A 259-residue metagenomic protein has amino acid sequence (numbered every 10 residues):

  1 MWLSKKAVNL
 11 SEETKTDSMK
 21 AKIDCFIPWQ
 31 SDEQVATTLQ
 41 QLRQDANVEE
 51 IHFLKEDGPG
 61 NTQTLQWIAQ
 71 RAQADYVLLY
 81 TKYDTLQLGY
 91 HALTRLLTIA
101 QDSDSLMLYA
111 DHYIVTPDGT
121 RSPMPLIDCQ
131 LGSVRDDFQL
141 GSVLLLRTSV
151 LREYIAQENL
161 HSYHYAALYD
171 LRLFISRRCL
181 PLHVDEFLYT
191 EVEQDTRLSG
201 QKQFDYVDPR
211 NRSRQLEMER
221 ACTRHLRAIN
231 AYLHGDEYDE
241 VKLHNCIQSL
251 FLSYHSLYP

Functional and structural regions predicted by a protein language model:
M1-S18, F204-Y258: C-terminal, non-catalytic tails of nucleotide-sugar-dependent glycosyltransferases
K15-M19, T38-I51: Short, acidic, metal-binding catalytic loop of nucleotide-sugar glycosyltransferases
G58-A72: Glycine-rich, basic loop-to-helix element that forms the pyrophosphate-binding segment of sugar-nucleotide handling
A74-Q87: Short beta-strand-to-loop acidic/aromatic patch adjacent to the donor-nucleotide binding site
T85, Y90-P123: Conserved donor NDP-sugar-binding/catalytic core segment of glycosyltransferases
R121-L146, V150: A recurrent flexible, glycine/aromatic-enriched loop bordering the glycosyltransferase active site that acts as
V150, H161-F187, V192, C222: A short, conserved alpha-helix in the catalytic core of glycosyltransferases
D185-D208, V241-H244: Active-site donor/metal-binding and catalytic loop motifs of nucleotide-sugar-dependent glycosylation enzymes
